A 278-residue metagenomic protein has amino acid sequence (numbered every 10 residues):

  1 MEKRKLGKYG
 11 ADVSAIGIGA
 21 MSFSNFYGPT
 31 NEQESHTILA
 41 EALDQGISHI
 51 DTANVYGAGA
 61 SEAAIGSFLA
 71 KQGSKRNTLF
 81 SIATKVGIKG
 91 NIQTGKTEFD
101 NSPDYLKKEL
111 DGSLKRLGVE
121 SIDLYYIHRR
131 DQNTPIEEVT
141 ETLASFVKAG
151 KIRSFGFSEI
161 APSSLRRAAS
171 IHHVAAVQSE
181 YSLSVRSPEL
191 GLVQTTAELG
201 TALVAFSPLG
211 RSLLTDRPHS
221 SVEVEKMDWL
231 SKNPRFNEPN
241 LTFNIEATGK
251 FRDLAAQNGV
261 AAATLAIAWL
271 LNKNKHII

Functional and structural regions predicted by a protein language model:
M1-F80: N-terminal binding-site loop/beta-alpha segment at the start of enzyme catalytic domains that lines or forms
L6, I18, S35, I50 (+11 more regions): Conserved, mostly hydrophobic/aromatic
K8-Y27, A83-T97, S121, Y126: N-terminal small/glycine-rich loop or linker at the start of catalytic domains across soluble metabolic enzymes
S22, N54-Y56, V86-G90, H128-D131 (+4 more regions): Active-site-proximal loop/turn and secondary-structure-junction residues that shape catalytic pockets, frequently
Y27, Q93-S184, G191: Glycine/proline-rich, positively charged, aromatic-decorated active-site loop/lid region on the catalytic face
V147, N237-I278: Conserved short secondary-structure transition element at the edge of the structured enzyme core that lines
K151, A169-A176, T196-V204, K275-I277: Glycine-enriched alpha-helix->loop->beta-strand junction motifs that scaffold or abut catalytic
P188-K226, A261: Aromatic-lined glycan-binding groove of carbohydrate-active enzymes
